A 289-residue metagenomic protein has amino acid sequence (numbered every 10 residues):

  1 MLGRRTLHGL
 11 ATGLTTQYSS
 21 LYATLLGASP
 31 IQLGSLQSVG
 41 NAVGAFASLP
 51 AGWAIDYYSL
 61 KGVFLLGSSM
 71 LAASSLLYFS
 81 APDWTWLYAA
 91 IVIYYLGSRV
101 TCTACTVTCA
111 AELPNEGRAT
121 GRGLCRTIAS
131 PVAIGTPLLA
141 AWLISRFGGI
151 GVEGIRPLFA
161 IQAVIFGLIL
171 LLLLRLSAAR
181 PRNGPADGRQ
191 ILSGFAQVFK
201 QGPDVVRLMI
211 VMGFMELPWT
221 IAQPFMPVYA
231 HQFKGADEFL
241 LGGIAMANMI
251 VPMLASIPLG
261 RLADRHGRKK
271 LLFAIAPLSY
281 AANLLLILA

Functional and structural regions predicted by a protein language model:
M1, A178-I210: Juxtamembrane intracellular "pre-TM" segments in multi-pass secondary transporters
M1-A45, D204-A245: Helix-loop boundary and gating motifs at the non-cytosolic
L21, L25, G135-E153: Transmembrane alpha-helix termini and helix-breaking/packing motifs in multi-pass membrane transporters
S35-W53, M246-L259: Central cavity-lining transmembrane alpha-helices of secondary-active solute carriers, predominantly the Major
Y57-S68, R265-A276: Cytoplasmic membrane-interface "Motif A"-like loop-to-helix N-cap segments of 12-TM Major Facilitator Superfamily
S69-P82, P277-A289: C-terminal ends and interior cores of transmembrane alpha-helices in multi-pass membrane transporters/permeases
V92-A129: Cytoplasmic helix-loop-helix junction between adjacent transmembrane helices in 12-TM secondary transporters
A163-N183: C-terminal membrane-cytosol helix-exit motif in multi-pass small-molecule transporters
